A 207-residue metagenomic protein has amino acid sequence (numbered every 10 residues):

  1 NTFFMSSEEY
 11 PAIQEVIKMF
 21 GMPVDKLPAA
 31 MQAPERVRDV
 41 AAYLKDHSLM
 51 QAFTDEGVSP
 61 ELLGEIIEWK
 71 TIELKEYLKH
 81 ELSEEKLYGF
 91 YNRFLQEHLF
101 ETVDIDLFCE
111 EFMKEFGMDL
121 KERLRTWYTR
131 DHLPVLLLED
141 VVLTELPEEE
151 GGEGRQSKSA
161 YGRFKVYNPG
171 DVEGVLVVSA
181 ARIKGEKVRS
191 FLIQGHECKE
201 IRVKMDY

Functional and structural regions predicted by a protein language model:
N1-S48: Zinc-dependent metallopeptidase catalytic helix centered on the HExxH motif and its immediate flanking segment
P11-K18, K75, K79, K199-V203 (+1 more regions): Generic low-polarity alpha-helical segments
A29-R36, M50, E65-K70, E145-G162 (+1 more regions): Long, ordered, helix-rich scaffold segments
R38-G64: Generic detector of solvent-exposed, compositionally biased contiguous segments
T54-E139: Amphipathic alpha-helical substructures
W127-S157: Low-complexity, acidic Ser/Thr/Pro/Gly-rich terminal tails and inter-domain linkers that flank the onset of structured
P147-Y207: Beta-strand-rich binding/interaction modules
